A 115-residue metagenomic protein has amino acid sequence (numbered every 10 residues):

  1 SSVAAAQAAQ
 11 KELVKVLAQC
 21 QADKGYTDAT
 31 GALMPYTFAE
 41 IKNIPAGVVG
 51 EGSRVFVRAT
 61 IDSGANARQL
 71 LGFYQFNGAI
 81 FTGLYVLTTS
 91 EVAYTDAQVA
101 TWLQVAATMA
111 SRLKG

Functional and structural regions predicted by a protein language model:
S1-L70: A small/polar (G/S/T-enriched), proline-flanked helix-loop surface module common in exported/cell-envelope proteins
A4-A6, T82, V92: Residue-level signal for secondary-structure boundary sites
K24-D28, L84-V86, R112-L113: Short, surface-exposed, polar/charged, turn-prone segments marking secondary-structure boundaries
M34-I44, I80, A97-W102, G115: Noncatalytic linker/hinge segments flanking ATPase motor cores
V57, L71-G72, L84, M109: Hydrophobic beta-strand residues in large extracellular and virion-surface proteins
Q69-G78: Short, surface-exposed beta-strand/loop micro-motifs that present aromatic residues
A79-T89: Short, well-ordered beta-strand elements
L87-G115: Surface-exposed amphipathic alpha-helical segments
